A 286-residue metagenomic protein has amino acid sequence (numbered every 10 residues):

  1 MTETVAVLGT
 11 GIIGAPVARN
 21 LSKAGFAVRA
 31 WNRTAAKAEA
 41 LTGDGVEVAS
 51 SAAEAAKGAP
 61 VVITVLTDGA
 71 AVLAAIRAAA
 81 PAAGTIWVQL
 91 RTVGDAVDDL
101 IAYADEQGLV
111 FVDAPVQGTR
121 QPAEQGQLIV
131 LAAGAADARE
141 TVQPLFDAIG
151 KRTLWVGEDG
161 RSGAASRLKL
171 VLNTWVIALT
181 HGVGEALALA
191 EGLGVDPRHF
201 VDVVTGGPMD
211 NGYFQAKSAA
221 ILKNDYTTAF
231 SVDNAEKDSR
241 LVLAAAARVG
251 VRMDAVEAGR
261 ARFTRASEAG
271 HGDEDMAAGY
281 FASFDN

Functional and structural regions predicted by a protein language model:
M1-T64, G84-T85, R120, R152-L154: NAD(P)+-binding Rossmann beta1-loop-alpha1 motif at the extreme N-terminus of oxidoreductases
V28, V48, V110-V112, T153 (+2 more regions): Hydrophobic beta-strand scaffold residues
A52-L109: Rossmann-fold NAD(P) dinucleotide-binding segment
R77, R91-T174: Rossmann-fold dinucleotide-binding core
Q125-G126, V130-A132, L154, E158-L193 (+2 more regions): Active-site-proximal catalytic alpha-helix in oxidoreductases
G163-S166, W175, D210-G272, D285: Interdomain hinge/lid region at the active-site interface of Rossmann-like NAD(P)-dependent oxidoreductases
